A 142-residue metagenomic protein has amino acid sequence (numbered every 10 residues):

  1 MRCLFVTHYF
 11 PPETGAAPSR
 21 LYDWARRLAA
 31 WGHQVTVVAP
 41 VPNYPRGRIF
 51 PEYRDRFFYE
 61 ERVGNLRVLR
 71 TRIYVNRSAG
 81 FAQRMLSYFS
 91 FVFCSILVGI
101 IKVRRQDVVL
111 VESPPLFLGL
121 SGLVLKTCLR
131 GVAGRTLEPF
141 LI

Functional and structural regions predicted by a protein language model:
M1-E61: N-terminal subdomain of nucleotide-sugar transferases
R2, D107-V108: Structural motif
H8, I73-Q83, C128-I142: Acceptor-binding helix/loop patch of EC 2.4 sugar-transfer enzymes, predominantly nucleotide-sugar-dependent
P12, N76, L118: Short glycine-rich, flexible loops that bind phosphorylated cofactors or substrates
A29, R62, L123, T127: Anion (oxyanion) recognition and catalysis
Q34-V35, R67, V132: Residue-level detector of anion-binding/catalytic polar loops
A39-C94, V98-I101: A conserved catalytic-core segment of Leloir-type glycosyltransferases
R84-V98, V108-L129, L137-F140: An aromatic- and histidine-rich active-site surface loop
